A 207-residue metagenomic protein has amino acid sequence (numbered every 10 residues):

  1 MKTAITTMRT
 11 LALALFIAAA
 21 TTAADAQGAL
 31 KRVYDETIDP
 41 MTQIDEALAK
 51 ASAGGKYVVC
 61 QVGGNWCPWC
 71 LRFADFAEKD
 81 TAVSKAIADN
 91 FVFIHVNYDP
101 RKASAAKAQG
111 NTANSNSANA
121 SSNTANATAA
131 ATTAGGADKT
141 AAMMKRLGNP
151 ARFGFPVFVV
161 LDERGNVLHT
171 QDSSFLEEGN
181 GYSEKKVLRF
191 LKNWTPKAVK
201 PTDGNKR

Functional and structural regions predicted by a protein language model:
M1-A12: Bacterial N-terminal signal peptides that target proteins for export
T10-A20: Bacterial N-terminal signal peptides
D25-L48: N-terminal "domain-start" segment that seeds a small globular fold
I38-P40, V83-N114, N119-D138: Thiol-based oxidoreductase modules, predominantly thioredoxin-like and allied folds used for disulfide exchange
P40-V58, I87: A short beta-strand-turn-helix
A53-P68, F93: Short active-site neighborhood of thiol/selenol oxidoreductases, capturing the structured segment around
C70-A86: Typically the conserved alpha-helix immediately C-terminal to a functionally engaged Cys/Sec in thioredoxin-like
A134-G136, R146-G148, R152-V199: Non-catalytic, surface beta->alpha helical segment in thiol-disulfide oxidoreductase systems
